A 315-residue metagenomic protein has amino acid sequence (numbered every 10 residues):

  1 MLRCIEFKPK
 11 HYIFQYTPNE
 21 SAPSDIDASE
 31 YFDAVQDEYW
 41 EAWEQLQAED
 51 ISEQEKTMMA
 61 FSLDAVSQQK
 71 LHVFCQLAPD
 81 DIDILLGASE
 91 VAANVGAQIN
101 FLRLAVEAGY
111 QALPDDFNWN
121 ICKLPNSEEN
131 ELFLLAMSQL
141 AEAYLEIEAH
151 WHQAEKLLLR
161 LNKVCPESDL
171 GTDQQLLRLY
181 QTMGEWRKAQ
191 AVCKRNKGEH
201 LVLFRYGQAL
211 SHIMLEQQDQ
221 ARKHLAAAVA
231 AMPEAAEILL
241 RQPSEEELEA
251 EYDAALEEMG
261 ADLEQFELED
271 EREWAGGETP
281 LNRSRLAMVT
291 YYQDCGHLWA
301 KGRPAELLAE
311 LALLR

Functional and structural regions predicted by a protein language model:
M1-L77, L225, L311-R315: Extreme N-terminal leader/anchor segments
I5-Y12, K56-Q69, N94-N118, L145-E155 (+1 more regions): Helix-turn-helix repeat elements of alpha-solenoid scaffolds
Y31, V35-E38, Q54-K56, L85 (+4 more regions): TPR repeat positional signature
D37, E41-E44, F74, V91 (+4 more regions): Residue-level signature for tetratricopeptide repeat
L71-A78, A105-N130, N162-V164, K194: Flexible helix-coil transition and linker loops at the boundaries of alpha-helical arrays
I82-D83, Q111-N120, P166-D173, E199-G207 (+1 more regions): Boundary/linker segments of alpha-helical solenoid repeat arrays
I99-Q111, L159-V164, R195-H200, H212-E237: TPR/TPR-like (Sel1-like) alpha-helical repeat modules
L210-R315: Long, ordered, amphipathic alpha-helical scaffolds
